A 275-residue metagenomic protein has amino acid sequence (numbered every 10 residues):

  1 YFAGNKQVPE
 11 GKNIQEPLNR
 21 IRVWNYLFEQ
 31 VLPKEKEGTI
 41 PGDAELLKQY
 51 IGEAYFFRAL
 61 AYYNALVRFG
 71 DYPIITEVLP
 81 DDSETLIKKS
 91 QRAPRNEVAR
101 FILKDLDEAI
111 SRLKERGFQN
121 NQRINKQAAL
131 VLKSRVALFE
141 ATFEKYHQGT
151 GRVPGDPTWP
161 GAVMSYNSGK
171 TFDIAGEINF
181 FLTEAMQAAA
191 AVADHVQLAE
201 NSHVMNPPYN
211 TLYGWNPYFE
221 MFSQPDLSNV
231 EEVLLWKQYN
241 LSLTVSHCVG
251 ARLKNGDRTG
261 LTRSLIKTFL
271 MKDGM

Functional and structural regions predicted by a protein language model:
Y1, Y72, T76, K126-Q127 (+1 more regions): An aromatic- and glycine-enriched ligand-binding surface/loop that stacks and positions planar moieties
Y1-F69, T85-K126: Conserved, well-structured interaction surfaces
E53, L60, V131, R135-L138: Contiguous, well-ordered alpha-helical segments that form the cores/surfaces of helical PPI scaffolds
A54-Y55, A129-L130, A185: Extended hydrophobic secondary-structure segments that form protein cores and membrane-embedded regions
E77-S83: Short, conserved phosphate-binding/catalytic loop or strand-edge motifs used in phosphoryl-/nucleotidyl-transfer
S83-L86, M164-Y166: Short acidic (Asp/Glu) and glycine-rich catalytic loops that position anionic groups and cofactors
